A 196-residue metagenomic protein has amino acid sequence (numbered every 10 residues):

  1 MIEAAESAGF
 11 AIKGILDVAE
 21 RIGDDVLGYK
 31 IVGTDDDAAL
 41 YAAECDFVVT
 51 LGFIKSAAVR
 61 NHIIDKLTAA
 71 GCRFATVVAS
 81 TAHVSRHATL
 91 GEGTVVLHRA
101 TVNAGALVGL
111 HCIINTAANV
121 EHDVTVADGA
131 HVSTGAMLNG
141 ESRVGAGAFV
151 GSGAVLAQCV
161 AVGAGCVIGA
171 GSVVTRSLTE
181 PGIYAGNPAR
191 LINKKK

Functional and structural regions predicted by a protein language model:
M1-A5: Glycine-rich adenosine-cofactor-binding loop
A8-V26: NAD(P)-binding Rossmann-fold cofactor-contacting core
K13, C45-D46, E92, A146: Conserved acidic residues
D17-R21, D36-D37, A189: Short, acidic/turn-prone active-site loops that include or flank metal/cofactor- and phosphate-binding residues
D17-V18, G52, A79, N187: Cofactor-binding loop segments of dinucleotide-utilizing enzymes, especially the Rossmann-like FAD- and NAD(P)+-binding
G23-H83: Phosphate-bearing ligand-interacting subdomains that bind or position ATP/ADP/UDP/GDP/NAD(P) or nucleotide-linked
T76-A185, A189-I192: Structural signal for interior beta-strand "rungs" in well-ordered beta-sheet cores of soluble enzyme domains
